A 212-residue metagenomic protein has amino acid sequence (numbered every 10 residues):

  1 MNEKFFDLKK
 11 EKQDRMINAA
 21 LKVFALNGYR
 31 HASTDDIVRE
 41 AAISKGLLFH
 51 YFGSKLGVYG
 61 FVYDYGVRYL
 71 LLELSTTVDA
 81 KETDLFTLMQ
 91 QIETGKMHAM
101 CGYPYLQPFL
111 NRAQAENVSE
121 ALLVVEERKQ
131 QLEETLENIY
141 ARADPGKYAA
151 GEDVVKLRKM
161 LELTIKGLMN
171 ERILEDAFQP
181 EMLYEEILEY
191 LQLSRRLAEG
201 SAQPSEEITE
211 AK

Functional and structural regions predicted by a protein language model:
K12-A20, I37, V58, V62-G66 (+2 more regions): Generic hydrophobic, amphipathic alpha-helix propensity
Q13-D14, T34, L56, G60 (+7 more regions): Short, structured helix-loop boundary elements
R15, V23-G57, F61: Helix-turn-helix
A19, V23, G95, A99 (+1 more regions): Amphipathic alpha-helical interface segments
L26-R30, K81, Y103: Short coil/turn segments at alpha/beta junctions that flank glycine-rich nucleotide-binding fingerprints
F52, N111-V118: Short helix-capping/turn signature of helix-turn-helix
R68-D79, T83, T87, H98-G102 (+5 more regions): Amphipathic alpha-helical packing segments from all-alpha helical-bundle domains
P108-N111, L122, D144-Q192, A198-K212: Hydrophobic/aromatic-rich alpha-helical bundle segments in the mid-to-C-terminal region
